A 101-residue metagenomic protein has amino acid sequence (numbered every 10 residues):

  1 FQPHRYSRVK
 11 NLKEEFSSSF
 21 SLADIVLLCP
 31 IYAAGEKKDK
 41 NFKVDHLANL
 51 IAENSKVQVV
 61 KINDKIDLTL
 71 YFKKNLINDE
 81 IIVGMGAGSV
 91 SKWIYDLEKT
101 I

Functional and structural regions predicted by a protein language model:
F1-I101: ATP-dependent carboxylate-amine ligase
